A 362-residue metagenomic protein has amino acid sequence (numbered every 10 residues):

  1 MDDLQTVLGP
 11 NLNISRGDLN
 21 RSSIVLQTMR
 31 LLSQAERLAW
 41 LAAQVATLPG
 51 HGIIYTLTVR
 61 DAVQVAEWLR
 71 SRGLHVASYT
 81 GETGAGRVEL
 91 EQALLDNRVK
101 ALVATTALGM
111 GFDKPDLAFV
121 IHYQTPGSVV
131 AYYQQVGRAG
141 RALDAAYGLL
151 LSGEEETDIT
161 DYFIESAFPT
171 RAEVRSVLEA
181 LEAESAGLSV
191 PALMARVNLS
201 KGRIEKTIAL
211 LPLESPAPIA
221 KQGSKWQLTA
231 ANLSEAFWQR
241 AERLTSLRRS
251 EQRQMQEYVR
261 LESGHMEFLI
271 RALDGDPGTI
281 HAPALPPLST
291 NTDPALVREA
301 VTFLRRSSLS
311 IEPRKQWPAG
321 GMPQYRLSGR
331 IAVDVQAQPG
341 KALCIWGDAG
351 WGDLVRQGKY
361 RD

Functional and structural regions predicted by a protein language model:
M1-E179, S185, P191-A192, A217-Q227: Helicase motor core with emphasis on the C-terminal RecA-like subdomain
N97, D274-G275, Q357-R361: Short loop/turn hinge sites at secondary-structure boundaries
V99, T125-Q134, G140-K341: C-terminal accessory region of SF2 helicases/translocases
G329-D362: Conserved PRPP/pyrophosphate-binding segment of the phosphoribosyltransferase/PRPP-pathway fold
